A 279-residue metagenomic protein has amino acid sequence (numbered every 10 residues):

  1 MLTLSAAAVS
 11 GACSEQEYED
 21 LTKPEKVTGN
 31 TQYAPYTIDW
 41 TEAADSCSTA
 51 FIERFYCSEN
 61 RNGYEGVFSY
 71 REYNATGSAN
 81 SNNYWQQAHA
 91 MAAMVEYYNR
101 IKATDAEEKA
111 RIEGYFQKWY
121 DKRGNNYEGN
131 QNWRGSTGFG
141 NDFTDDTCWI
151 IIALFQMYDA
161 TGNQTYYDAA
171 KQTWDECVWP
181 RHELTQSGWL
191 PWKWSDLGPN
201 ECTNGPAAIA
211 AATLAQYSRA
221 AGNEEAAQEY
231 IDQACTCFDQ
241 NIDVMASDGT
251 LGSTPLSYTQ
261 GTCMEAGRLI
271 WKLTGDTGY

Functional and structural regions predicted by a protein language model:
M1-A8: Bacterial N-terminal signal peptides
E15-G138, A160, Q164-G188: Low-complexity, Ser/Thr/Pro/Gly-enriched N-terminal "stalk/linker" regions
G29-T37, A88-A106, W149-N163, P206-E224 (+1 more regions): Well-ordered alpha-helical scaffold segments within catalytic/enzyme domains
G63-N82, E128-M157, Q186-A208, S247-R268: Carbohydrate-binding/catalytic loop surfaces
D121, V178-W179, Q216, D239-D243 (+1 more regions): Amphipathic alpha-helical segments of tetratricopeptide repeats
Q164-T236: Aromatic- and glycine-enriched pocket-lining scaffold segments that form the walls of small-molecule binding clefts
Y230-D232, I242-T250, T254-T259, R268-Y279: Extracellular glycoside hydrolase catalytic/binding regions
